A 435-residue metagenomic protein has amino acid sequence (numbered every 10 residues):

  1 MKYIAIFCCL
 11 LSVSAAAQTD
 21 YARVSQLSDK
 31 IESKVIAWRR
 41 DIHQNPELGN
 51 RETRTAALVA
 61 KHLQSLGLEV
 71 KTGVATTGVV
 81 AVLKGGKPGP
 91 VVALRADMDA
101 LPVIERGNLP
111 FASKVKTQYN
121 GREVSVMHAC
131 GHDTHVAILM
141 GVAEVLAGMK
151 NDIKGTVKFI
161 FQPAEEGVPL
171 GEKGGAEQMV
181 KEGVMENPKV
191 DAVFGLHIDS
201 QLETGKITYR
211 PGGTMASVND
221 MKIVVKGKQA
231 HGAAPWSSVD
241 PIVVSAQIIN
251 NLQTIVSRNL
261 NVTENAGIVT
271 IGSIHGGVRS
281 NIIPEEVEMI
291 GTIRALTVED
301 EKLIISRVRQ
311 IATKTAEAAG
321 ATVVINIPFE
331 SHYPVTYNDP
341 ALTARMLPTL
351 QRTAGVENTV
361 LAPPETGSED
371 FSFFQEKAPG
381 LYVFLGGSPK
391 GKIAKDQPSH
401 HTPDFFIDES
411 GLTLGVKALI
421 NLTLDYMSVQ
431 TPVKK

Functional and structural regions predicted by a protein language model:
M1-I4: Positively charged n-region of N-terminal signal peptides that target proteins for export
S12-S14: N-terminal signal peptide c-region/cleavage motif recognized by signal peptidases
Q18, S65, A246-K435: Metal-dependent amide/peptide-bond hydrolase catalytic core, centered on the "pita-bread" metallohydrolase fold
Q18-M127, A137-K154: Acidic/His- and Gly-rich active-site-bordering loop/insert found across diverse amide/peptide-bond hydrolases
D29-S33, P46-A57, A129, D133 (+7 more regions): Soluble non-cytosolic domains of exported or imported proteins
I42, A81, L94, H132 (+8 more regions): Divalent metal-coordination and catalytic microenvironments
V115-M127, D133-T134, V145-S273, V278-P284: Histidine/acidic-residue-rich, glycine-tolerant segments that coordinate divalent metal ions
